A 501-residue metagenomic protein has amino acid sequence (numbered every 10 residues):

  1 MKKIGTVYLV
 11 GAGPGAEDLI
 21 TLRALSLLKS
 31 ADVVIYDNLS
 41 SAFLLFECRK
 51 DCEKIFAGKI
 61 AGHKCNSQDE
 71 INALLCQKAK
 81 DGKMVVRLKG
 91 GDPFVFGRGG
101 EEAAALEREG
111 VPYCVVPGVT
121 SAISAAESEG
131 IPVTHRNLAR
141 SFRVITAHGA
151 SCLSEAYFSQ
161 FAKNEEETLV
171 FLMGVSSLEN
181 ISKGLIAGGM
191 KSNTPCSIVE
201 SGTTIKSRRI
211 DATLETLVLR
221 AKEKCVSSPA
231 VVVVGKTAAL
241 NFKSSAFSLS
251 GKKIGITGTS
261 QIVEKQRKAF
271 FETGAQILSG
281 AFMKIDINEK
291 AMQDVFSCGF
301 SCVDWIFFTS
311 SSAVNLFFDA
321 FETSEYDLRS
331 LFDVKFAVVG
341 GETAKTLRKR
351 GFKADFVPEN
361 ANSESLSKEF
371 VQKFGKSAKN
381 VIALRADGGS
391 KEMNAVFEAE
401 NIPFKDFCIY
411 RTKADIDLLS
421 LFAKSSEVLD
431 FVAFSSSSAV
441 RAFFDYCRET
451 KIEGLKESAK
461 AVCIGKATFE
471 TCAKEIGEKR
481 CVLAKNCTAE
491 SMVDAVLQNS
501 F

Functional and structural regions predicted by a protein language model:
M1-E17, L22-V119, W305-A313, F332: Class I S-adenosyl-L-methionine
V7-Y8, V85, F142, L169 (+4 more regions): Conserved hydrophobic helix-helix packing surfaces used for dimerization/oligomerization
P14-G15, C52, A61, S67-K80 (+3 more regions): Signature of uroporphyrinogen-III synthase
D37-K50, V116-H135, K335-K345: Short, compositionally biased "basic patch" segments
G90-E165, I210, F356-A361: Class I SAM-dependent methyltransferase SAM-binding "motif I" and its flanking Rossmann-like core
E107-G110, V133-H135, A187-N193, S324-L331 (+1 more regions): A short alpha->loop->secondary-structure connector
C152-S197: Conserved anion/nucleotide-ligand pocket segment
